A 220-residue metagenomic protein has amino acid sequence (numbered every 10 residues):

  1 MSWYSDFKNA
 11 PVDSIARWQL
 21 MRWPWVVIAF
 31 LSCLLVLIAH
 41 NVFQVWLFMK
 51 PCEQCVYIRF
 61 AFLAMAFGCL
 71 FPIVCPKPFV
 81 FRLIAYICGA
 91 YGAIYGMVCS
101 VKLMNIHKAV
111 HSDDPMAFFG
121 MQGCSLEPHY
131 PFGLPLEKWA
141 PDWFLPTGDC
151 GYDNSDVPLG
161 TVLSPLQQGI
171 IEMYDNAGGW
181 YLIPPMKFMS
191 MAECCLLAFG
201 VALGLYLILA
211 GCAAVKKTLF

Functional and structural regions predicted by a protein language model:
M1-E53, F62-L63, P78-F220: Secretory/periplasmic and organellar redox-cofactor proteins
Y57-F67: Active-site-proximal alpha-helix that buttresses catalytic centers in soluble enzyme cores
M65-P76: Canonical alpha-helical transmembrane segments
